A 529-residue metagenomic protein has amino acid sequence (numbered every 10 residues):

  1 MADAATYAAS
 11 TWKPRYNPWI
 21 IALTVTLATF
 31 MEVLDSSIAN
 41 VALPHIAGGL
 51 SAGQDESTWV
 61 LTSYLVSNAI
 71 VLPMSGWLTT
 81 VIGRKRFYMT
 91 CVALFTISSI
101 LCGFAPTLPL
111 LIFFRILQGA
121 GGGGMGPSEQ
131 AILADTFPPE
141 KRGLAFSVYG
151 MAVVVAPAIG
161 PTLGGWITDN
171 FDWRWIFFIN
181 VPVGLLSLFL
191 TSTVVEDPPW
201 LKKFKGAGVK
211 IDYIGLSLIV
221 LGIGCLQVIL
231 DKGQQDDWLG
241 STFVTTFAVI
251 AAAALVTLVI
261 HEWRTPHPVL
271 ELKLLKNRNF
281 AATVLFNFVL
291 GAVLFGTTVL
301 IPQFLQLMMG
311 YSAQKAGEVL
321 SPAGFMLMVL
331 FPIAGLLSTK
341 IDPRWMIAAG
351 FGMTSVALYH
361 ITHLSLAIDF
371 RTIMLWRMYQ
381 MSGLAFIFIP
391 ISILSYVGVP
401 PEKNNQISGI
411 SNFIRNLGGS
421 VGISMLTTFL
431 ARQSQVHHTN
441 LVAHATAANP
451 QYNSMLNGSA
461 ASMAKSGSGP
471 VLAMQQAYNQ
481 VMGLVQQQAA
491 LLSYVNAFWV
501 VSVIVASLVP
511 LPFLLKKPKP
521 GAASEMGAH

Functional and structural regions predicted by a protein language model:
A2-Y7, E56, N416-S507, L511-K517 (+1 more regions): Hydrophobic transmembrane architecture of multi-pass small-molecule transporters
Y16-I82, Y88-C91, P109-I112, D172 (+6 more regions): Transmembrane core module of solute transporters
E32, L61-Y64, N68, F95 (+10 more regions): Structural signature of transmembrane alpha-helices in multi-pass secondary transporters
V33, S37, G103, G119-P127 (+4 more regions): Small-residue-rich segments within alpha-helical transmembrane domains of MFS-like 12-TM solute carriers
V41, P73-M74, S128, A158 (+7 more regions): Residue-level hotspots within transmembrane alpha-helices of multi-pass secondary transporters
L72-L216, S241: Helix-loop-helix hairpins in multi-pass membrane proteins, especially solute transporters
F146, A156-P161, G165, T297 (+1 more regions): Small-residue-rich alpha-helical segments with characteristic i,i+4
P182-W200, L221-K232, I250-R264, V509-K516: C-terminal membrane-cytosol helix-exit motif in multi-pass small-molecule transporters
